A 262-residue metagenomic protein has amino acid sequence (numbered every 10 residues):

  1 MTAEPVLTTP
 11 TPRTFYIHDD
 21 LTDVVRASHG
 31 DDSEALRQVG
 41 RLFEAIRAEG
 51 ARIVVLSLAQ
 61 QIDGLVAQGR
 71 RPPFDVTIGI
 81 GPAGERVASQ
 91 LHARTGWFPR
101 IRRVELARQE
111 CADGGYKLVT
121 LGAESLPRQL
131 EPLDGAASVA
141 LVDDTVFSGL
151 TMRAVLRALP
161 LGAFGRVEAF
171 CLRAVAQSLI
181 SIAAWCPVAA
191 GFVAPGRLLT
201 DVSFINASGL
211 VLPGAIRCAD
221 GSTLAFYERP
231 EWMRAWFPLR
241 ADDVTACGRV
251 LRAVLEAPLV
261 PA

Functional and structural regions predicted by a protein language model:
T2-A45, P73, R157-A262: PRPP-dependent phosphoribosyltransferase catalytic core
A45-F74: A short, well-structured juxtamembrane/interface segment
A67-E110: Short glycine- and acidic-rich boundary segments immediately preceding or forming the N-terminal edge of structured
I78-V87, T145-R153, A174-A176: Gly/Ser/Thr-rich loops at beta-strand to alpha-helix junctions that form or flank small-molecule/cofactor-binding
S89-Q90, A154-P160: Histidine-anchored nucleotide/phosphate-binding helix
H92-V139, L150-R153: Short, glycine/charge-rich flexible loops or terminal/linker lids adjacent to PRPP-binding catalytic cores
V139-T145: Conserved P-loop NTPase "ATPase switch" module shared by AAA+ and STAND
